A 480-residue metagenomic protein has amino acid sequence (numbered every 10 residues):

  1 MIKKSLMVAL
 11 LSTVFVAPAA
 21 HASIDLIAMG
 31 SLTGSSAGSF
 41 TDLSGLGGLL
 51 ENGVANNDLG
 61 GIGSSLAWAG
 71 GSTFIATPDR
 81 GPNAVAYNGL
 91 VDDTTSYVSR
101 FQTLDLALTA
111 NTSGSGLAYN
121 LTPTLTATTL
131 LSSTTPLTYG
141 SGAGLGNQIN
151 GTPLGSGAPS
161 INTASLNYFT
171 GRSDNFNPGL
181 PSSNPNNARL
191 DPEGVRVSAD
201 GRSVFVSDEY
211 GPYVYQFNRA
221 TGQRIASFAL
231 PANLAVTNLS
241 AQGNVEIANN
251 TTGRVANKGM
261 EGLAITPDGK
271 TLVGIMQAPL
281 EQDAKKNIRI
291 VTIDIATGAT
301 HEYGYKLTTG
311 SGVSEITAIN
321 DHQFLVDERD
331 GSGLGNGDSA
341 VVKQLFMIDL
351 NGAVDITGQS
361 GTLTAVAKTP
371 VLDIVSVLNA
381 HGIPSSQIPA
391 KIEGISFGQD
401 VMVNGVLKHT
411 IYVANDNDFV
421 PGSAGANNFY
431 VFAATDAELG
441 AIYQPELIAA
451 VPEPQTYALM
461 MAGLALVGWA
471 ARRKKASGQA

Functional and structural regions predicted by a protein language model:
M1-M7: Bacterial N-terminal signal peptides that target proteins for export
M7, L11-V14, A19-A22, I448-L464: Short, threonine-centered small-residue motifs that mark membrane-proximal processing/anchoring sites and TM-junction
V16-A17, T221, A441, L466: Residues in and immediately flanking transmembrane alpha helices
S23-A449: Sequence/structural signature of beta-propeller domains
F217, A462-L464, R472: Hydrophobic alpha-helical membrane-insertion segments
E261, A462, V467: Short glycine-rich loop/turn motifs that provide flexible caps or phosphate-binding loops at active sites
G468-A480: C-terminal membrane-anchoring or membrane-association module
